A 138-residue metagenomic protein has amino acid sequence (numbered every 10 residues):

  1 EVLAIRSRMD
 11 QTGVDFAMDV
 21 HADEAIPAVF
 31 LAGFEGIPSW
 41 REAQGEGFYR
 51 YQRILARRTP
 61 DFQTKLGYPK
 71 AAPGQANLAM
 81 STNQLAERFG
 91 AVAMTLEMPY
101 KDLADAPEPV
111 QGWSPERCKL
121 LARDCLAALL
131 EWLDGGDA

Functional and structural regions predicted by a protein language model:
E1-A138: Structured catalytic-domain cores with a bias toward divalent-metal coordination
